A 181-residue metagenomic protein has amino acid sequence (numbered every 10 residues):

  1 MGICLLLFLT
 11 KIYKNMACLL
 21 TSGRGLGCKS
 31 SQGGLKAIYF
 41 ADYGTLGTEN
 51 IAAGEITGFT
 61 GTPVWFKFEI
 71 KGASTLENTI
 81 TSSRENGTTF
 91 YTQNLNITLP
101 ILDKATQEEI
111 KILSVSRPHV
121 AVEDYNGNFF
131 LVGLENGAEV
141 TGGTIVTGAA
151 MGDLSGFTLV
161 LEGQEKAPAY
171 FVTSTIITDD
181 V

Functional and structural regions predicted by a protein language model:
L19, G23-N96, A138-M151: Solvent-exposed edge beta-strands and adjacent loop segments that serve as assembly or binding interfaces
S83-K104, D153-A167: Oligomerization/assembly interface segments of phage tail-like spikes and tubes
K104-K111, Y170-V172: Short, conserved charged micro-motifs
E109-V132: Short, acidic/charged, Gly/Pro-enriched secondary-structure junctions
G137-V181: Mixed-charge, glycine-accented linear interaction segment located at domain edges/termini
